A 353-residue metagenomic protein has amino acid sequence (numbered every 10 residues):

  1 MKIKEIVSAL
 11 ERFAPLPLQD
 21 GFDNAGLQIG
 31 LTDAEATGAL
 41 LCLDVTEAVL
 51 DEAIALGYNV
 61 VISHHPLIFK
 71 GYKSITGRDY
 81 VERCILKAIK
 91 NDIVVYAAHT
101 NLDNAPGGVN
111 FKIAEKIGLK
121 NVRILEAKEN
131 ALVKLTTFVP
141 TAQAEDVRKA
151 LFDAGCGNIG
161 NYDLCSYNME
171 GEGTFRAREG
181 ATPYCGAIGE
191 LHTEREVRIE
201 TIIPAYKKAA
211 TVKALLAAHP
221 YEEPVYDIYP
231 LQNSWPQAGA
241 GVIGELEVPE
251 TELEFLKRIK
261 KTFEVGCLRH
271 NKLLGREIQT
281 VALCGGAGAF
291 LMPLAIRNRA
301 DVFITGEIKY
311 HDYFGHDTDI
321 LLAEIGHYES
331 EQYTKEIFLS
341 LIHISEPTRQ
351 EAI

Functional and structural regions predicted by a protein language model:
M1-S345, R349: Active-site catalytic microenvironments in core metabolic enzymes, especially phosphate/sugar-handling
E351-I353: N-terminal low-complexity segments that are often proline-rich with Ser/Thr-Pro
